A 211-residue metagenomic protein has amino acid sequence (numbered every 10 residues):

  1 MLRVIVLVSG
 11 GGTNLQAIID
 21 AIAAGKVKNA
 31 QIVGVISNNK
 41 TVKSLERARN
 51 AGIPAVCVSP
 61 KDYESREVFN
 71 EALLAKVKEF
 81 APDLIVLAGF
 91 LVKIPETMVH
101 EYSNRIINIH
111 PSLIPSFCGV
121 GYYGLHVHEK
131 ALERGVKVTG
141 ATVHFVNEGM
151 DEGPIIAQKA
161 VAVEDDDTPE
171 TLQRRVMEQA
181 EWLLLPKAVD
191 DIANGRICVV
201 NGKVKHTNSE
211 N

Functional and structural regions predicted by a protein language model:
M1-K43: N-terminal Rossmann-like dinucleotide-binding module
V33, D83, N104: Conserved acidic residues
T41-E46, P95: Short, glycine/polar-rich helix-capping loops at beta-to-alpha or helix-loop-helix junctions that flank or form
V56-K61, F117: Short beta->alpha connector loops at strand-helix junctions that form conserved, small/polar/Pro-enriched
E64-K78, P82: Glycine/small-residue-rich loop that forms an oxyanion/phosphate-binding "nest" at active or ligand-binding sites
A88-N201: Donor/substrate-binding cores of folate-linked one-carbon enzymes
V199-N211: A short, charged, Gly/Pro-tolerant segment at domain boundaries
